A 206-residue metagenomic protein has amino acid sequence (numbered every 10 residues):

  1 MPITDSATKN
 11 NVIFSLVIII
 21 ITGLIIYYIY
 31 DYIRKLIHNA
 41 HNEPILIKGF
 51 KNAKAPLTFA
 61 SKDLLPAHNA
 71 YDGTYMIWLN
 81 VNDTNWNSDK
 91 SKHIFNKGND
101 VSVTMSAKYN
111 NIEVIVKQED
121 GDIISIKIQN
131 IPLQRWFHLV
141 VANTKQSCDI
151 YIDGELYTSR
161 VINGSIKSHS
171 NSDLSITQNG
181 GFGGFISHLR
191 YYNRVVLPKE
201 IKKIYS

Functional and structural regions predicted by a protein language model:
M1-S206: Extracellular glycan-associated modules
